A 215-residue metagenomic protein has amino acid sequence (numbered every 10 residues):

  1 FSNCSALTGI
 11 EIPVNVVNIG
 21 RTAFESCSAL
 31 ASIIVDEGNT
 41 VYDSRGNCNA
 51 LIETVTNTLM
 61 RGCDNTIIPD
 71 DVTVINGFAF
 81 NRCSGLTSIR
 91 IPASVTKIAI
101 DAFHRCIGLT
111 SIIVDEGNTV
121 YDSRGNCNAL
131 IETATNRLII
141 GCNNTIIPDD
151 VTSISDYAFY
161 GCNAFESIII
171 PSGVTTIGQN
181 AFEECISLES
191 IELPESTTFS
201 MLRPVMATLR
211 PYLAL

Functional and structural regions predicted by a protein language model:
C4-N18, S28-N49, V55-V74, C83-K97 (+5 more regions): Structural signature of tandem-repeat unit edges
